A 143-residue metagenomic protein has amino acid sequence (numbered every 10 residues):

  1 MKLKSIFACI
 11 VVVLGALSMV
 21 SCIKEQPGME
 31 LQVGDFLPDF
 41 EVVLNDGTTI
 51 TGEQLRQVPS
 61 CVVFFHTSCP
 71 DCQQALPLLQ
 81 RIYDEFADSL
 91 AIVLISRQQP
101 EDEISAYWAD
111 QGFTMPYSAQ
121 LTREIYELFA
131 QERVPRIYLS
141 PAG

Functional and structural regions predicted by a protein language model:
M1-I10: Bacterial N-terminal signal peptides that target proteins for export
L17-S21: C-terminal motif of bacterial Sec signal peptides marking the signal peptidase cleavage site
I23-G52: N-terminal "domain-start" segment that seeds a small globular fold
T51-Q73: Short active-site neighborhood of thiol/selenol oxidoreductases, capturing the structured segment around
C61-V62, I92, I137: Hydrophobic beta-strand anchors of alpha/beta hydrolase catalytic cores
F64-H66, I95-R97, A142: Cofactor-binding loop segments of dinucleotide-utilizing enzymes, especially the Rossmann-like FAD- and NAD(P)+-binding
Q73-Q111, L121-E127: Structural microenvironment flanking redox-active thiols in thiol-disulfide oxidoreductases
W108-A142: Short, internal strand/loop/helix patches that form the active-site neighborhood or redox-interaction surface
